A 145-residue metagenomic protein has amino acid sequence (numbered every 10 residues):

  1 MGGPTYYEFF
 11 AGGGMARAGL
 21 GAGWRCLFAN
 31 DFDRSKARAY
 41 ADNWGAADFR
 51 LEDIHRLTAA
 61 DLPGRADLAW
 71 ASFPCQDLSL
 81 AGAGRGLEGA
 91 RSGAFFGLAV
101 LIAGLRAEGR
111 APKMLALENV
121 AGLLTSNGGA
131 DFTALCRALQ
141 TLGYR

Functional and structural regions predicted by a protein language model:
M1-R145: Conserved active-site and SAM-binding loop architecture of S-adenosyl-L-methionine-dependent nucleic-acid
